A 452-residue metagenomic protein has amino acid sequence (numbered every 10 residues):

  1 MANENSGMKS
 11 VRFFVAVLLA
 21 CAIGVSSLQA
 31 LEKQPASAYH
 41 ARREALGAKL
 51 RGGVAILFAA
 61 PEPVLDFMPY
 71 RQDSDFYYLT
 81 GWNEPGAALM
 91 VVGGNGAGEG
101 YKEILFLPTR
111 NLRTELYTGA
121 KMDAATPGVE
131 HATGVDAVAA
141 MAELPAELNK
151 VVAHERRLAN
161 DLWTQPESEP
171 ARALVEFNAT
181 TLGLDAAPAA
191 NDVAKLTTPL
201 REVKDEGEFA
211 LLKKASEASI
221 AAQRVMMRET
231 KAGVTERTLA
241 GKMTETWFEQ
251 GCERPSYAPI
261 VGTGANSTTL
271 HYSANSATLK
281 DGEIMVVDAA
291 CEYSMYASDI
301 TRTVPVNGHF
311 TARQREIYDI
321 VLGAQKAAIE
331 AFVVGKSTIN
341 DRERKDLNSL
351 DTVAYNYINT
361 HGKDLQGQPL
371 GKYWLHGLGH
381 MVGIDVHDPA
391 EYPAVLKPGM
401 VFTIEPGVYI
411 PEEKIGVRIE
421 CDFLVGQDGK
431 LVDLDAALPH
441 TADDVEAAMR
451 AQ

Functional and structural regions predicted by a protein language model:
A2-N3, K9-S10, S26-Q452: Active-site neighborhoods and metal-handling regions in enzymes and metal-associated proteins
V15-S26: Bacterial N-terminal signal peptides
